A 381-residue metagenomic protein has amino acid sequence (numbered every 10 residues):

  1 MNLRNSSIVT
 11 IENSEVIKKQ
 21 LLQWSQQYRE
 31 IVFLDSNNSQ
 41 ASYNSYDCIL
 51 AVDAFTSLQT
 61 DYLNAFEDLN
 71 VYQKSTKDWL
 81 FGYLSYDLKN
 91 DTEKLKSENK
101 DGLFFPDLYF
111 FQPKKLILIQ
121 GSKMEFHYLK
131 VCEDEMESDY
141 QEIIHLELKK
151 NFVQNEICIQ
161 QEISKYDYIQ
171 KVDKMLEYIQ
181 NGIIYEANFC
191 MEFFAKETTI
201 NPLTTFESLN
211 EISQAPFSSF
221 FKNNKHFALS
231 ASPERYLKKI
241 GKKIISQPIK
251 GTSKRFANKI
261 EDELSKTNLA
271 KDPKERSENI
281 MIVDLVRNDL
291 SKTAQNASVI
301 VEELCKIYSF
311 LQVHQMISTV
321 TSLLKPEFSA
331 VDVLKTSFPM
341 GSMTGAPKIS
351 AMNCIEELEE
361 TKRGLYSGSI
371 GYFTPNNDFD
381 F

Functional and structural regions predicted by a protein language model:
M1-F381: Extended alpha-helical targeting/anchoring segments, especially N-terminal organellar/secretory targeting helices
